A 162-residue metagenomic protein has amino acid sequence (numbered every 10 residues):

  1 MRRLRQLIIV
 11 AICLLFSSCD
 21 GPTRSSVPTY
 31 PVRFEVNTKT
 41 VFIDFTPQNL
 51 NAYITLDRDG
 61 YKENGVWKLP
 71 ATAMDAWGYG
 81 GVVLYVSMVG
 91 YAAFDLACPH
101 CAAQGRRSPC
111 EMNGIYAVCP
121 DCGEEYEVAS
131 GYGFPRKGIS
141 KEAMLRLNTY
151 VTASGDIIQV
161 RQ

Functional and structural regions predicted by a protein language model:
M1-I8: Bacterial N-terminal signal peptides that target proteins for export
C13, A92, N113-Y116: Processing junctions and N-termini across compartments
L14-S18: C-terminal motif of bacterial Sec signal peptides marking the signal peptidase cleavage site
C19, C98, C119-C122: Disulfide-bonded cysteines in secreted/extracellular proteins and peptides
P22-E111, E127-S130, L145-Q162: N-terminal pre-ligand scaffold of iron-sulfur
M112-G123, G133-T149: Short cysteine/histidine-rich metal-coordination sites, predominantly Zn2+-binding motifs
